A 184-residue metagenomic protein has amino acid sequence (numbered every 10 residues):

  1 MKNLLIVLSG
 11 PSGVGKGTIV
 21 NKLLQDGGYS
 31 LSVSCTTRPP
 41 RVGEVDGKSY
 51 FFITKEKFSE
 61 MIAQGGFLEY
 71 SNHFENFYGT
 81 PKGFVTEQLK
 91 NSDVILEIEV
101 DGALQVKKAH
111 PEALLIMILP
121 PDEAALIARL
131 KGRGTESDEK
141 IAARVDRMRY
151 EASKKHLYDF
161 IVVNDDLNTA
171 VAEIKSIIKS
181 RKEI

Functional and structural regions predicted by a protein language model:
L5-V7: Short hydrophobic/aromatic beta-strand immediately N-terminal to the Walker A/P-loop
S9-P11: P-loop (Walker A) phosphate-binding loop of NTP-binding proteins
V14: ATP-binding Walker
G17: Walker A/P-loop
Q25-S34: Post-Walker A helix-loop "phosphate-sensing" segment adjacent to the P-loop in P-loop NTPases
T36-V94, D101: ATP-dependent small-molecule kinase phosphotransfer cores that center on conserved nucleotide phosphate-binding segments
V94-E99, K108-G132: Conserved phosphate-donor/acceptor-positioning beta-strand/loop module used by diverse small-molecule
I127-A128, G132-E136, Y150-I184: NTP-dependent small-molecule kinase module
